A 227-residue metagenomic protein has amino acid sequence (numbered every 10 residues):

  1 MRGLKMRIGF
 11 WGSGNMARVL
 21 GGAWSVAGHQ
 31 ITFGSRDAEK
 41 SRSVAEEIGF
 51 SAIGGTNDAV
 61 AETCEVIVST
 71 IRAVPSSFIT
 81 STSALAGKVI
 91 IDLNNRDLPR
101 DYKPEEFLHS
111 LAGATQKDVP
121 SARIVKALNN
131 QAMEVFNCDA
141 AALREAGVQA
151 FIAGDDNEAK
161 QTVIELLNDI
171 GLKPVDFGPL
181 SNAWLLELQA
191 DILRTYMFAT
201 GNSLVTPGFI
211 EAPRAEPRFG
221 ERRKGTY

Functional and structural regions predicted by a protein language model:
R2-F50: NAD(P)+-binding Rossmann beta1-loop-alpha1 motif at the extreme N-terminus of oxidoreductases
M6-R7, V89, Q149: Residues that mark the start of a beta-strand
S51-N57, G178: Short acidic-hydrophobic, aromatic-tinged amphipathic segments that line or gate anion-handling sites
A59-S69, A73-D101: Rossmann-fold NAD(P) dinucleotide-binding segment
S81-G87, V119, A142-R144: Short, conserved loop/helix-junction motifs that constitute active-site signature segments in enzyme catalytic cores
N94-A142: Rossmann-fold NAD(P)-binding glycine/threonine-rich loop
E145-Y227: Active-site-lining helix/loop region of Rossmann-like oxidoreductase modules
